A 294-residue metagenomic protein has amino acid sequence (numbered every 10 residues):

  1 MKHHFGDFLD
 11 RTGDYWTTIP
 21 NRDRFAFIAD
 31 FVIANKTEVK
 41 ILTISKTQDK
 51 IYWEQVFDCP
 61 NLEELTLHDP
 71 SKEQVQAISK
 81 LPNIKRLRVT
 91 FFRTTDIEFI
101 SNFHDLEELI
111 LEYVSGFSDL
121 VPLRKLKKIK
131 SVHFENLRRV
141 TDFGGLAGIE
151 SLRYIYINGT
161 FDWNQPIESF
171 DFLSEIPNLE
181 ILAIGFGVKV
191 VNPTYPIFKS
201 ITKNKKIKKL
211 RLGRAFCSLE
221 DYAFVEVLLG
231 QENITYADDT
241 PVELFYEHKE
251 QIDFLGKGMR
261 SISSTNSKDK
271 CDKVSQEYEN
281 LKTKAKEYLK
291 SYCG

Functional and structural regions predicted by a protein language model:
K2-T95, N102-S118, K125-G294: Concave beta-strand-loop units of leucine-rich repeat
